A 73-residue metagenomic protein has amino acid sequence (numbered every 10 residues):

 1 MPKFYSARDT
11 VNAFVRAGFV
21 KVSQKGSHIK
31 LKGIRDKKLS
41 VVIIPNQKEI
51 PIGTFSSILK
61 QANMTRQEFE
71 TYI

Functional and structural regions predicted by a protein language model:
M1-K25, R35: N-terminal first-folded block
R8, K48-I73: C-terminal structural segments of small proteins and small subunits
R16, R35, I43, M64-T65 (+1 more regions): Alpha-helix boundary/interfacial micro-motifs
S23-S57: A short, structured beta-strand/loop element
